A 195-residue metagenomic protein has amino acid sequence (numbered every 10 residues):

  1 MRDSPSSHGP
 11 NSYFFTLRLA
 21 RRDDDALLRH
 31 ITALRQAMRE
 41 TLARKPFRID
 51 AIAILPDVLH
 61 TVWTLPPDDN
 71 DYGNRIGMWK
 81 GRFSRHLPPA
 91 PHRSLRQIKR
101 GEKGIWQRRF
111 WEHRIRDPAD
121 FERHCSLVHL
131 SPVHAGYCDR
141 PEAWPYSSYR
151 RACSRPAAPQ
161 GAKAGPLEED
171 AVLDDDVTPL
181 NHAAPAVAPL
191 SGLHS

Functional and structural regions predicted by a protein language model:
M1-S195: Short catalytic/metal-binding and nucleic-acid-binding patches
